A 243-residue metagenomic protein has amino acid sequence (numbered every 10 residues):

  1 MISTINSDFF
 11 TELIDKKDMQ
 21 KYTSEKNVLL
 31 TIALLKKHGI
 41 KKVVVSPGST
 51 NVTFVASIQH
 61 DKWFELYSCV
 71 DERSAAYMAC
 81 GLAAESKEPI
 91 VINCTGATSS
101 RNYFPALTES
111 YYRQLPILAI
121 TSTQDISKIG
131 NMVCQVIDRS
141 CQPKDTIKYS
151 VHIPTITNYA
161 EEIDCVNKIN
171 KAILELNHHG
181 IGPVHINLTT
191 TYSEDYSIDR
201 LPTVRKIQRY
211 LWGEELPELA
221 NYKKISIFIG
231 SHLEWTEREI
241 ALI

Functional and structural regions predicted by a protein language model:
I2-I243: N-terminal alpha/beta PP-like core and its mobile active-site loop of ThDP/TPP-dependent enzymes
